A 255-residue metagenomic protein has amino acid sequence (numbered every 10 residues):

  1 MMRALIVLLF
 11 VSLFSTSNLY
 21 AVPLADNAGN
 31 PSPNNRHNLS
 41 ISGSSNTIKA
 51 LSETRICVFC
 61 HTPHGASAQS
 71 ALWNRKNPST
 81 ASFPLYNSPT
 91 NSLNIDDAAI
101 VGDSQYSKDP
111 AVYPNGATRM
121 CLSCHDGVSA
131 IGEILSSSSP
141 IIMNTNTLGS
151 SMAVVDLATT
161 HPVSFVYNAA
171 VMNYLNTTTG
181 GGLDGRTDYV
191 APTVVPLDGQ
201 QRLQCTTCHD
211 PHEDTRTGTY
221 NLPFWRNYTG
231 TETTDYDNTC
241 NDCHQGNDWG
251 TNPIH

Functional and structural regions predicted by a protein language model:
M1-I6: Bacterial N-terminal signal peptides that target proteins for export
V7-L8, N18-L19: Cleavable N-terminal signal peptides
L13, L19-V58, T62-H255: C-type cytochrome heme-c attachment and multiheme electron-transfer modules
